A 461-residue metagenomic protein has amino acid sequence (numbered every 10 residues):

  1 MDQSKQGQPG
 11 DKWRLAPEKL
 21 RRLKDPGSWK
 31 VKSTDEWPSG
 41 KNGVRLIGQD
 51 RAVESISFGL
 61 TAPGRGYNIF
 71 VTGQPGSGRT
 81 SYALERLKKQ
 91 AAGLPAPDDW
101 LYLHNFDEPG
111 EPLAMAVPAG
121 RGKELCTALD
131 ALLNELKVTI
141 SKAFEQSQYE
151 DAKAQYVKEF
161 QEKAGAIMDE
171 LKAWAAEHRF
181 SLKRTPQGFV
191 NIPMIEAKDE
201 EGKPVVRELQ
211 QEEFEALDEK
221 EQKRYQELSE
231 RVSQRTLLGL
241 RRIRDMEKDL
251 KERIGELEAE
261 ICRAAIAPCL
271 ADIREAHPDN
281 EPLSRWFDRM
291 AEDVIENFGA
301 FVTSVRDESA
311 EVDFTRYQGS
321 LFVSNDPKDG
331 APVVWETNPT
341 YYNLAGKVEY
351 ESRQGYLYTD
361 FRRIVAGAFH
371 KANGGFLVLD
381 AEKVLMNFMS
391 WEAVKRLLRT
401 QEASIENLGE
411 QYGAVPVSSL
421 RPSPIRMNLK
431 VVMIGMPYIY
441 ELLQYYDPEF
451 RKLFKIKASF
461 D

Functional and structural regions predicted by a protein language model:
M1-D461: Non-catalytic accessory segments flanking P-loop/AAA+ NTPase cores
